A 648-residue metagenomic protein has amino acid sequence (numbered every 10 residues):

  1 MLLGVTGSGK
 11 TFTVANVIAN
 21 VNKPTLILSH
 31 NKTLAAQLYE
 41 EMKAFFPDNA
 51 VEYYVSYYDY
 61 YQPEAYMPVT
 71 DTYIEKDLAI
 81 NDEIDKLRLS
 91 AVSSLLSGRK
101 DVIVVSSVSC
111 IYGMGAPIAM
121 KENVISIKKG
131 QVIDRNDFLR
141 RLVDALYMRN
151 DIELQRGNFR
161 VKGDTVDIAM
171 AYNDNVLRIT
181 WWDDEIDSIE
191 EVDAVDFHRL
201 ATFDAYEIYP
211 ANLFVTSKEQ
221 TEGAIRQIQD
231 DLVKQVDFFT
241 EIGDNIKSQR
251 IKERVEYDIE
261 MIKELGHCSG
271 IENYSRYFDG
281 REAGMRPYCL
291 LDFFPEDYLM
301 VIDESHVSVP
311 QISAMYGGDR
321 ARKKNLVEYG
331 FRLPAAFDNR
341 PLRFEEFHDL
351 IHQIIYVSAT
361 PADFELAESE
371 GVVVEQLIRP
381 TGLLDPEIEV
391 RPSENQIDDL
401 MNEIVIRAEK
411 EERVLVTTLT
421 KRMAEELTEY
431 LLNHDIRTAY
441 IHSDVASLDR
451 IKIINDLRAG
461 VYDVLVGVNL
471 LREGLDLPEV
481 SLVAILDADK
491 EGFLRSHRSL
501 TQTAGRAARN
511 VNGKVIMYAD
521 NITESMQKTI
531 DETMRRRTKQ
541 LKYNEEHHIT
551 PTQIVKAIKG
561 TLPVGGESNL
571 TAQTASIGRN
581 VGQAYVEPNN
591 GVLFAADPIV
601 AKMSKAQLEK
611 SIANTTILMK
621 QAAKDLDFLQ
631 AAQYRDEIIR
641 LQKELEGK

Functional and structural regions predicted by a protein language model:
M1-V17: Walker A/P-loop
G9-F12, M401, T428-L431, A439-V445 (+4 more regions): Catalytic cores of nucleotide-enabled group-transfer and carboxylate-activating enzymes in metabolic and assembly-line
N20-L26, F46-N49: Post-Walker A helix-loop "phosphate-sensing" segment adjacent to the P-loop in P-loop NTPases
P24-A35, Y53, K247, R407-E429: Conserved strand-helix element at the start of the C-terminal RecA-like helicase core
A36-A44, E64-Y66, E426-Y430: Short amphipathic alpha-helical segment within the helicase RecA-like ATPase core that mediates nucleic-acid
P47-S56, G270, R413-L415, L427-D449: Conserved RecA-like helicase motor-core motifs
Y54-A65, K76-L87, T418-M423, A439-N455 (+1 more regions): Conserved helicase motor
Y57-D399, E403-E409, T428, Y462 (+1 more regions): N-terminal cationic and glycine-rich segments that engage phosphates or anionic surfaces
